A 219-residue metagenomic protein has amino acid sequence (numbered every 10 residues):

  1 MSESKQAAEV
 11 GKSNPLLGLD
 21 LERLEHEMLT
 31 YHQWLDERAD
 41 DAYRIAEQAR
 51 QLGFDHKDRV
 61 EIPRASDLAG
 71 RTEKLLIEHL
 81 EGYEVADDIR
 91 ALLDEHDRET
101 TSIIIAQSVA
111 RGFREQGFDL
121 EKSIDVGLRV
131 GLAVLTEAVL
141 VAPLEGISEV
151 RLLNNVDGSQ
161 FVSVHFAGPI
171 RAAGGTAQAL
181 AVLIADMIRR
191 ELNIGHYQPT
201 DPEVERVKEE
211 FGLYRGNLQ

Functional and structural regions predicted by a protein language model:
M1-Q219: Extended, Lys/Arg-rich, non-catalytic nucleic-acid recognition/anchoring regions of very large nucleic-acid-interacting
